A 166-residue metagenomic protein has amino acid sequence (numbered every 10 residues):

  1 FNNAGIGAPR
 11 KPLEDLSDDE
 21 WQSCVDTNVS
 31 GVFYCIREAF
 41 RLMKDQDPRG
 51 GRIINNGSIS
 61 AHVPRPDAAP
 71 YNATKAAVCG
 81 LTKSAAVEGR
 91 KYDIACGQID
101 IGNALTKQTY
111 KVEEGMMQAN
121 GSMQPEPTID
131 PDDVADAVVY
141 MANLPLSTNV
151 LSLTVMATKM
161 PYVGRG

Functional and structural regions predicted by a protein language model:
R10, D67, D100-E113, G166: Short beta-loop-alpha junction of Rossmann-like oxidoreductase domains
K11-L13, E20-Q22: Substrate-binding pocket helix/loop in short-chain dehydrogenase/reductase
E14, V63-A69, E126-P127: Active-site loop immediately N-terminal to the catalytic Tyr-X3-Lys motif of short-chain dehydrogenase/reductase
I36, T74: Active-site helix of classical SDR
R41, D45, V87-R90: Alpha-helical segment proximal to the catalytic Tyr-Lys
S58: Residue(s) in the substrate-gating loop at a strand-loop-helix junction that position the organic substrate next
Q98-I99, M117-G164: C-terminal helical subdomain
